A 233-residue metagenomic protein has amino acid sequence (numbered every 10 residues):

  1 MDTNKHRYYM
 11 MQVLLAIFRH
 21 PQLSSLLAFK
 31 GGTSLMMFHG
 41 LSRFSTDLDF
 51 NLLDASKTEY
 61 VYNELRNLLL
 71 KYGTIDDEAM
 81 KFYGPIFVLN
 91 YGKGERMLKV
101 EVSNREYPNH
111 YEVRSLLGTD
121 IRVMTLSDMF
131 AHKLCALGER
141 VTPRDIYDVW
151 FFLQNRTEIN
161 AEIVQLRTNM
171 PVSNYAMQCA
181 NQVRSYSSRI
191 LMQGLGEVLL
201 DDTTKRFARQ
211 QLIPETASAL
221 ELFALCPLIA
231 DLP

Functional and structural regions predicted by a protein language model:
M1-L27, F38-L41, L52-P233: Structured mid-to-C-terminal alpha-helical surface segments
F29-S34: Glycine-rich beta-strand-to-loop/alpha-helix junction loops that act as flexible
